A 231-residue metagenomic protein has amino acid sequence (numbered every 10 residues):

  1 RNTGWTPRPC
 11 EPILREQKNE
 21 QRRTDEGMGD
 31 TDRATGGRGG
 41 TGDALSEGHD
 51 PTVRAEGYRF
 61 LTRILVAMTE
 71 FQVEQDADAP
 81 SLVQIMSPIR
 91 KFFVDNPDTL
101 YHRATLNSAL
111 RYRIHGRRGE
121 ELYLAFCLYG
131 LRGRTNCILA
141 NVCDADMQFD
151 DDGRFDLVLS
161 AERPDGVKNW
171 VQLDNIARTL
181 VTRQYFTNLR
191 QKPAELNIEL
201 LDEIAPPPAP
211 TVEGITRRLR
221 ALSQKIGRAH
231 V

Functional and structural regions predicted by a protein language model:
W5, C10-H230: A compositional/structural signature for long, glycine/proline-rich flexible linkers and loops on extracytoplasmic
